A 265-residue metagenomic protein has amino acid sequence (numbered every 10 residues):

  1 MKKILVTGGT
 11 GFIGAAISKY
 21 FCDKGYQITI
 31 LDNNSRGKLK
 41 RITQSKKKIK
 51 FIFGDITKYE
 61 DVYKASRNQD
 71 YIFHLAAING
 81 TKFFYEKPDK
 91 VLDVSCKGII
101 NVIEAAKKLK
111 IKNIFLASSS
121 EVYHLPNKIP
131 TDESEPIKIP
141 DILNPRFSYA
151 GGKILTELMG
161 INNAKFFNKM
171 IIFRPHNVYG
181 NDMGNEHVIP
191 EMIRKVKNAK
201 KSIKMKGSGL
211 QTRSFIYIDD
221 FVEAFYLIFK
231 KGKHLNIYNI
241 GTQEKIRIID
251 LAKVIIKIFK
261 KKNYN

Functional and structural regions predicted by a protein language model:
M1-V178, F229, I248: N-terminal Rossmann-like NAD(P)+-binding domain of SDR-like oxidoreductases, especially those catalyzing
I17, G54, K197-N265: C-terminal substrate-binding subdomain of Rossmann-fold SDR/epimerase-dehydratase oxidoreductases
S45, N181-N185, E244: Residue-level signature of the cytosolic catalytic core of signaling kinases
Y59, D182, F215: Loop/helix-junction capping segments adjacent to catalytic residues or to phosphate/diphosphate-binding pockets
N177, M183, L210-R213: Heptad-repeat alpha-helical coiled-coil signaling segments
